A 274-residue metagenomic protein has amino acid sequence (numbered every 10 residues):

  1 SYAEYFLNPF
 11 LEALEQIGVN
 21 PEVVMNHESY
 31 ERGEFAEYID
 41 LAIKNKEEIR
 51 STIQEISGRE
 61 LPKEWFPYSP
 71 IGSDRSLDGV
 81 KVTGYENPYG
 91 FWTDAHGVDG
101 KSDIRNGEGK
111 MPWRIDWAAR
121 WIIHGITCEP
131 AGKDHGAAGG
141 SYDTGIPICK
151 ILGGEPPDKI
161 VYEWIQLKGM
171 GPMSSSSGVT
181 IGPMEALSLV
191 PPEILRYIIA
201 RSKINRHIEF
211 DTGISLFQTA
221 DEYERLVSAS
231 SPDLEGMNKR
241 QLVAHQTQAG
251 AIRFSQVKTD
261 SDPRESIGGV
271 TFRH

Functional and structural regions predicted by a protein language model:
S1-A3: N-terminal accessory alpha/beta regions
P9, E15-M184: Active-site cores that bind ATP or allylic diphosphates and position pyrophosphate for catalysis
A137, Y142, E163-H274: Catalytic adenosine-cofactor/nucleotide-binding cores of aminoacyl-tRNA synthetases and other
